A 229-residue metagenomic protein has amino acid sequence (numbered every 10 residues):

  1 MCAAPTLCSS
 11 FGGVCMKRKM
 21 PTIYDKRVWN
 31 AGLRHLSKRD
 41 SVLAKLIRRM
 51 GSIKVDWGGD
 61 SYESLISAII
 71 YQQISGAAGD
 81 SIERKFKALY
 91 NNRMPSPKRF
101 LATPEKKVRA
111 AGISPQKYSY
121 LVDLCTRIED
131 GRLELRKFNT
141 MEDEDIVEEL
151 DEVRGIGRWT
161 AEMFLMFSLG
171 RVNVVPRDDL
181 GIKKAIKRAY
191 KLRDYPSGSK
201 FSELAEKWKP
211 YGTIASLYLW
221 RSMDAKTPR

Functional and structural regions predicted by a protein language model:
V14-I53, S119, N139, R158-R229: C-terminal accessory module of base-excision DNA glycosylases/AP lyases that mediates lesion recognition and DNA
V42, L46, I74-S75, G79-E152 (+1 more regions): Alpha-helical ds-nucleic-acid-binding substructure associated with the helix-hairpin-helix region of base-excision DNA
K54-V55, G59-D60: DNA-contacting interfaces and partner/effector-binding or oligomerization modules in DNA-centric proteins
S61, L65-I66, A78-I82, K117-Y120 (+2 more regions): Residue-level detector of well-ordered alpha-helical segments, enriched for hydrophobic/aromatic packing positions
L65-S67, V108, A205: Amphipathic alpha-helical segments that form the core helices of the histone-fold
